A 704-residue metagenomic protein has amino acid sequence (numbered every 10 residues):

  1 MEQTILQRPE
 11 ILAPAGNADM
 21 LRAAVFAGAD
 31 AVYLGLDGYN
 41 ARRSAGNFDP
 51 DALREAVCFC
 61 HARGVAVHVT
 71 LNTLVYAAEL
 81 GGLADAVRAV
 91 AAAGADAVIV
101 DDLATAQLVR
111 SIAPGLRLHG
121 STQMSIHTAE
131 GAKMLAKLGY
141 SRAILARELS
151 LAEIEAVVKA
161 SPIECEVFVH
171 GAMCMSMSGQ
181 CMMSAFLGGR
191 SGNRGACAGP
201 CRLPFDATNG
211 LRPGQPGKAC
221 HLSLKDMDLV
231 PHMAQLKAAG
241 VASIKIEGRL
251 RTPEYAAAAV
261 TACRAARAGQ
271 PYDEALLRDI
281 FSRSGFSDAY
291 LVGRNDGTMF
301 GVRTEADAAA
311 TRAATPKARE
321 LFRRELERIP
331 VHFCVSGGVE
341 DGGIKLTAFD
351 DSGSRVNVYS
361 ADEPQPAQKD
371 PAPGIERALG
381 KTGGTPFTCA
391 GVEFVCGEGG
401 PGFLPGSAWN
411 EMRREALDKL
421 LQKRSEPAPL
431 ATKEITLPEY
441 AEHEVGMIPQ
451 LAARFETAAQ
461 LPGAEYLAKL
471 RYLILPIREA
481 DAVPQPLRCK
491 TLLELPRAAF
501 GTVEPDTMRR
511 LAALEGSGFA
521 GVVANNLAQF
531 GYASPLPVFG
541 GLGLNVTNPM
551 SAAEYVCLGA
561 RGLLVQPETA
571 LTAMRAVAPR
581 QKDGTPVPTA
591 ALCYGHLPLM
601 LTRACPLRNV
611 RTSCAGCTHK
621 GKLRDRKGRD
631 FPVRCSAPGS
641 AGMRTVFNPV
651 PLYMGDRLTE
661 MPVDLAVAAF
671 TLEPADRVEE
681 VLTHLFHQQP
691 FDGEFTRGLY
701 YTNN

Functional and structural regions predicted by a protein language model:
M1-F26, A31-R42, A56-A91, V100 (+4 more regions): Surface-exposed amphipathic alpha-helical tracts and adjacent flexible/coil segments at the periphery of soluble enzymes
F48-L53: Glycine-rich, highly charged phosphate/nucleotide-binding loops
H127: Active-site PLP-lysine loop of aminotransferase-like
